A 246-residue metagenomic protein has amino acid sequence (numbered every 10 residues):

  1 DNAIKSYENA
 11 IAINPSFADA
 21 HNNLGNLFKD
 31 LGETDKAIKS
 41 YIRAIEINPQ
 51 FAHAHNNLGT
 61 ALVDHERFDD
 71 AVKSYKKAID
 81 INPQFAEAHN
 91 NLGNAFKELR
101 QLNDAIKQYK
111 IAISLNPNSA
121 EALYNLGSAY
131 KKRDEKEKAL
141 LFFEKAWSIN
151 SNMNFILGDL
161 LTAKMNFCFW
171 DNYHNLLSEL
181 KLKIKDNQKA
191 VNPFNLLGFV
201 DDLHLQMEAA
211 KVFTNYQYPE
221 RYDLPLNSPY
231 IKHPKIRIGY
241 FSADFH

Functional and structural regions predicted by a protein language model:
D1-H246: Alpha-helical solenoid repeat scaffolds of the TPR/TPR-like class and their adjacent stem/linker regions that mediate
